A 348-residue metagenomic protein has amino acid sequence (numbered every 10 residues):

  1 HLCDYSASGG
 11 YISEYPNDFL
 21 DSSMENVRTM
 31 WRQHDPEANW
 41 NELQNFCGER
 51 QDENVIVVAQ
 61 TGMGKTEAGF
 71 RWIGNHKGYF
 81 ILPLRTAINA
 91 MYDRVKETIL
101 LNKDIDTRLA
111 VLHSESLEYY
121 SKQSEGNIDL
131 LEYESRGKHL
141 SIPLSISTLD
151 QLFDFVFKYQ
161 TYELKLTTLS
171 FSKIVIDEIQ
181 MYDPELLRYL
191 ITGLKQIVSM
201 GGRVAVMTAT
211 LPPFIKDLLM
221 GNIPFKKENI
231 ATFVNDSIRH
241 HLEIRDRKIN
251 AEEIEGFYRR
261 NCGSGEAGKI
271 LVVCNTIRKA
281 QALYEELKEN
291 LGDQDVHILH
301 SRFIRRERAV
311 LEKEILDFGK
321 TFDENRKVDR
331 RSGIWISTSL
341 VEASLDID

Functional and structural regions predicted by a protein language model:
H1-V27: N-terminal accessory nucleic-acid engagement/regulatory domains that precede and modulate ATP-driven motor cores
Q51-W72: Walker A/P-loop
N75-L100, H113-S116, L211-K216, I277: Conserved Walker A/P-loop ATP-binding site and its immediately adjacent core in helicase/helicase-like ATPase domains
K77-I88, C262-K288, H297-H300: Conserved strand-helix element at the start of the C-terminal RecA-like helicase core
K103-K158: Inter-Walker segment of RecA-like/P-loop motor cores
A110-K122, I277-R278, V296-E312, I336-E342: Conserved helicase motor
L164-K173, E178-T232: Post-DEXD/H (motif II) to motif III coupling segment of the RecA-like Helicase ATP-binding lobe
P213-S264: Interdomain hinge/linker at the junction between the two RecA-like core domains of SF2 helicases
